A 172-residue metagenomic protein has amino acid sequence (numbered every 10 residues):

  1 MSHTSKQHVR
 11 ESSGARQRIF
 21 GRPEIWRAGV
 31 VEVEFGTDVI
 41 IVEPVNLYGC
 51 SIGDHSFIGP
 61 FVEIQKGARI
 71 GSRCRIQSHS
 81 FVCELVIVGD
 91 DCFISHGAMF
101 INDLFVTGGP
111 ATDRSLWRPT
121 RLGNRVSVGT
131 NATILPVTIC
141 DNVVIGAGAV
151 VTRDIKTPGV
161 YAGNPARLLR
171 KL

Functional and structural regions predicted by a protein language model:
H3-F35, I41-I139, N164-P165, L169-L172: Flexible, glycine/small-residue-enriched loop-and-beta-strand segment within the central core of proteins
G123, K156-T157: Short coil/turn connectors at secondary-structure junctions
C140-V151, V160: C-terminal/domain-terminus segments
T157, A162-P165: Acidic, glycine-centered active-site loop in nucleotide-sugar glycosyltransferases
